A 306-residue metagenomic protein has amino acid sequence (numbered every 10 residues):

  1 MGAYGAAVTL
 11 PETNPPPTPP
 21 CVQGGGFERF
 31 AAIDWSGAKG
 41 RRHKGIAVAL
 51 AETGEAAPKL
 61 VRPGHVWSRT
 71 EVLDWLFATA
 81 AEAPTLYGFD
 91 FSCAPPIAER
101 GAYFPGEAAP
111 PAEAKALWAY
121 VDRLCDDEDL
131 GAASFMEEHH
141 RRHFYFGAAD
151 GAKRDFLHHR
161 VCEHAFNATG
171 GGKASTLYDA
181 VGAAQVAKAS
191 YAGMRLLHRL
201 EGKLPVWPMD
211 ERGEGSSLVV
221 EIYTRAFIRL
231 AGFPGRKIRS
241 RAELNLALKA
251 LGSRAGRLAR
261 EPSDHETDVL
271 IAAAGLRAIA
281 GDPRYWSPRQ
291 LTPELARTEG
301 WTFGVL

Functional and structural regions predicted by a protein language model:
M1, G24-G25: Glycine-biased, low-complexity coil/linker segments
A3-T9, T13, T18: Ala/Thr-enriched low-complexity intrinsically disordered regions
F27-A31, W35-L306: RNase H-like (RuvC/DEDD) metal-dependent nuclease/polynucleotide-processing core
